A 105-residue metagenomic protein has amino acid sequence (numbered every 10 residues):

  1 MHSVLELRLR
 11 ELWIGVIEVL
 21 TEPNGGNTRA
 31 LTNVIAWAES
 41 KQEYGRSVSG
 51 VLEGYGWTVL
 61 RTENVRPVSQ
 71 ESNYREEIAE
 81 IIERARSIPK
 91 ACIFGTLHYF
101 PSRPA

Functional and structural regions predicted by a protein language model:
H2-Y55, L60-T62, S69-A105: Long, contiguous binding/interaction regions
